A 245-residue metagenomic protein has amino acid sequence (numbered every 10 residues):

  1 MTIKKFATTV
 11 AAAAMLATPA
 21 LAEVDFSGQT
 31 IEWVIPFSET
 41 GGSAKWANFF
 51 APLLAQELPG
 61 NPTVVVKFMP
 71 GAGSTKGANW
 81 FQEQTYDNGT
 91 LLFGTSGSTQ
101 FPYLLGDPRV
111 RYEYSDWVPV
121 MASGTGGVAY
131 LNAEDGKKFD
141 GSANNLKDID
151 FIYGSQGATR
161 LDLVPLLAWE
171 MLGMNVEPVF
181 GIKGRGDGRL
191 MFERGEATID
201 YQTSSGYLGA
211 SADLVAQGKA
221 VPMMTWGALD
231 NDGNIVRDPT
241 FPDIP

Functional and structural regions predicted by a protein language model:
M1-V10: Bacterial N-terminal signal peptides that target proteins for export
T9-A17: Bacterial N-terminal signal peptides
T18-A22: Sec/Tat signal peptide C-region and signal peptidase I cleavage site
E23-S27, I31, Q56-N61, W80-L91 (+1 more regions): Hinge/capping helix and adjacent helix->loop/strand transition within the periplasmic-binding protein
I31-N48, G71-G73, G154-R160: Extracytoplasmic "Venus flytrap"
N61-N79: Early extracytoplasmic/lumenal segment of secretory-pathway proteins
N88-T95, G154, A197-S204, P222-M224: Paired acidic/hydrophobic, glycine-rich loop segments that form the ligand-binding mouth/hinge of periplasmic-binding
S211-P245: C-terminal lobe and pocket-closing loops of periplasmic/extracytoplasmic Venus-flytrap solute-binding proteins
